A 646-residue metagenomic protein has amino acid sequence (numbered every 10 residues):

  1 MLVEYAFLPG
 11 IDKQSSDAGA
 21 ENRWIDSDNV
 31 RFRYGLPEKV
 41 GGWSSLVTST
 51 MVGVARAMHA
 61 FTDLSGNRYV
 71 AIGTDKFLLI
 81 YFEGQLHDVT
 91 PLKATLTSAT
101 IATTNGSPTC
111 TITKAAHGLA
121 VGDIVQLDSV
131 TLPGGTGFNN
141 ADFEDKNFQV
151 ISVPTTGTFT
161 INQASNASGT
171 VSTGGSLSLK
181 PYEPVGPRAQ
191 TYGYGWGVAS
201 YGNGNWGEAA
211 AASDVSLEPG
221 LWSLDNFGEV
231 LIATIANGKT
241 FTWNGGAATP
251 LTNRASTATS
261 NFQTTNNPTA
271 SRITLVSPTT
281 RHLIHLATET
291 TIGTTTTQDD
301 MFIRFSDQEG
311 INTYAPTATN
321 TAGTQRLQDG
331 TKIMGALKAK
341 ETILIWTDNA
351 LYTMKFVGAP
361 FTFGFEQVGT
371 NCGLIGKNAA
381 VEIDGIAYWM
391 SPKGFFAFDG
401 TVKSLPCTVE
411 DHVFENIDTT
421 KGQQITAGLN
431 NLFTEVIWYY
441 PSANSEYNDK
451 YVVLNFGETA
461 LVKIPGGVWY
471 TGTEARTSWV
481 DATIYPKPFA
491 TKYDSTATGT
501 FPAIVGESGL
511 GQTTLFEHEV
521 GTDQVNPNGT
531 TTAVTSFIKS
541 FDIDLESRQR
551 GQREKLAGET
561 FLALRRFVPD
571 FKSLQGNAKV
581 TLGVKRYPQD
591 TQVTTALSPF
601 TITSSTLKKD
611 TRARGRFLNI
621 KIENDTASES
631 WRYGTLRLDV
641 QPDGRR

Functional and structural regions predicted by a protein language model:
M1, V89-G220, T249-N253, F262-N266: Small/polar beta-strand repeat architecture
M1-A94, V185-Y192, Y201, L221-S223 (+2 more regions): Beta-sheet repeat architectures centered on beta-propellers
G42-T62, T90-A94, G204-L217, T249-I425: Beta-propeller and closely related beta-pinwheel folds
G66-Y69, E229, E341: Structural hallmark of WD40 beta-propellers
V70-G73, I232-T234, H285, L344-I345 (+2 more regions): Conserved beta-strand element within WD40/beta-propeller blades
T74, G84, T113-G118, I161-T170 (+5 more regions): Secondary-structure transition/turn motif
E229-W243: Hydrophobic or amphipathic alpha-helical targeting/insertion segments
T240-T259, K579-P588: Short linear, low-complexity motifs centered on an aromatic residue
